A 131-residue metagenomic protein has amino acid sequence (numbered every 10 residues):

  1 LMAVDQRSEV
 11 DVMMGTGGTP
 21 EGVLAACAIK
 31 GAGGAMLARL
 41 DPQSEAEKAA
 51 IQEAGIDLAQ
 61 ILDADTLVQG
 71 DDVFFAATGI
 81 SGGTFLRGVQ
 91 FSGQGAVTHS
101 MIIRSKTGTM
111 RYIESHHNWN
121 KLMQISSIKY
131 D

Functional and structural regions predicted by a protein language model:
L1-E9: Conserved phosphate-binding catalytic cores of ATP/NTP-utilizing and phosphoryl-transfer enzymes
L1-M2, T19-A25, G83-L86: Short glycine/serine/threonine-rich phosphate/pyrophosphate-binding segments that cradle anionic phosphate groups
E9, V23, K30-G31: Conserved P-loop NTPase nucleotide-binding/switch module
D11-M13: Paired acidic/hydrophobic, glycine-rich loop segments that form the ligand-binding mouth/hinge of periplasmic-binding
T16-G18, K30-D131: Anaerobic metallocofactor- and corrinoid-dependent redox/one-carbon enzyme cores, especially those from methanogenesis
